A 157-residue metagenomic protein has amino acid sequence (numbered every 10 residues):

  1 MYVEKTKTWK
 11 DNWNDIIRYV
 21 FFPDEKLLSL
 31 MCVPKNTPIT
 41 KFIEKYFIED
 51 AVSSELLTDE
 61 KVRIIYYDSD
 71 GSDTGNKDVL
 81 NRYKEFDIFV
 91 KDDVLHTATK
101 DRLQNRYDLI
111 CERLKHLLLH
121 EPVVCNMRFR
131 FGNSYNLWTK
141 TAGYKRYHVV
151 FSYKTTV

Functional and structural regions predicted by a protein language model:
M1-N76: Small/polar-rich, solvent-exposed N-terminal microdomains that initiate assembly or binding
Y2-K5, H96-N105: Short, flexible/disordered intra-domain loops and linkers
L28, Y107-V157: Acidic-leaning, charged glycine-interspersed low-complexity segments
I64, R82-F86, Y147-V149: Hydrophobic residues positioned within well-ordered beta-strands of beta-sheet architectures
S69-G71, F89-K91, S134, S152-K154: Generic short beta-strand segments
D73-L80, K140-Y144: Short, solvent-exposed beta-strand/turn "edge" segments of beta-rich domains on protein surfaces
N81, R102-I110: Short coil-to-beta strand junction motifs in C2/discoidin
N81-A98: Short acidic, glycine/tyrosine-flanked loop/strand segments centered on an H-E-D-like triad
